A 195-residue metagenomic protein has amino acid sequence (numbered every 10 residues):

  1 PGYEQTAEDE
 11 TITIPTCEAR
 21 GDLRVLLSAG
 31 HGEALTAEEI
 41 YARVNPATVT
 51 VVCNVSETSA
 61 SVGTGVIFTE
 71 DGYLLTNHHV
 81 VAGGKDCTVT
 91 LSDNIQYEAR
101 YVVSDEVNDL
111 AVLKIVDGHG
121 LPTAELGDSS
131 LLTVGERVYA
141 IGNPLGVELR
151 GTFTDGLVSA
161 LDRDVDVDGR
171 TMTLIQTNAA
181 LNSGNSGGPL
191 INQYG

Functional and structural regions predicted by a protein language model:
E4-Y194: Serine-dependent protease modules
